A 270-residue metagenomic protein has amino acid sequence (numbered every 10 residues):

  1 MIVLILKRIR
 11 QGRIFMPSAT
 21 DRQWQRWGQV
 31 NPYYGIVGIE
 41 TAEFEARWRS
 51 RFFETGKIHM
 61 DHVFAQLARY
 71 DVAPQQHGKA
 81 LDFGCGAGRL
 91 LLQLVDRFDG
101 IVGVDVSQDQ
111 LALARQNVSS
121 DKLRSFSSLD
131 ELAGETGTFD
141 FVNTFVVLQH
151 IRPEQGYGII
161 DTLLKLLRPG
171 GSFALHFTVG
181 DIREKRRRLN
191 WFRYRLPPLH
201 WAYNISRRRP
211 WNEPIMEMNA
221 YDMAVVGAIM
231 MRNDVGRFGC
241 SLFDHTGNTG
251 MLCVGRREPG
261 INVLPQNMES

Functional and structural regions predicted by a protein language model:
I2-G78, G86-A133, I151-Q155, A174-S270: Class I (Rossmann-like) S-adenosyl-L-methionine-dependent methyltransferase catalytic domain, capturing the SAM-binding
F83: Conserved beta-strand/loop positions that form the S-adenosyl-L-methionine
N143: A conserved beta-strand element that flanks and buttresses the S-adenosyl-L-methionine
V146-V147: Short catalytic micro-motifs in class I SAM-dependent methyltransferases
Y157-P169: A short glycine-rich, Lys/Arg-flanked "PGG" loop and its adjoining helix->strand segment in the class I
